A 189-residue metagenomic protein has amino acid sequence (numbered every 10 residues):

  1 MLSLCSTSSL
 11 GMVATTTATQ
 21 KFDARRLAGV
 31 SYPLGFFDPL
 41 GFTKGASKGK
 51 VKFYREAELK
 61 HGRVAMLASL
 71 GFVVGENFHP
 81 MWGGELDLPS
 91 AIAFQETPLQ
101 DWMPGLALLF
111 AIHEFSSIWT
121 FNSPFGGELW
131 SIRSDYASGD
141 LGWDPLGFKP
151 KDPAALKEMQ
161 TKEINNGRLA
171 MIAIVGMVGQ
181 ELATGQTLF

Functional and structural regions predicted by a protein language model:
L4-F189: Alpha-helical transmembrane segments and their helix-helix packing motifs
